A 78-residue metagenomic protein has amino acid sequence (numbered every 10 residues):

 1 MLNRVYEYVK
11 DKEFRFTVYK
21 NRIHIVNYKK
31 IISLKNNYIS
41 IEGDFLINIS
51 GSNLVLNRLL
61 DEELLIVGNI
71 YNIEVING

Functional and structural regions predicted by a protein language model:
L2-G78: N-terminal intrinsically disordered, cationic/polar leader segments that include organellar targeting peptides
